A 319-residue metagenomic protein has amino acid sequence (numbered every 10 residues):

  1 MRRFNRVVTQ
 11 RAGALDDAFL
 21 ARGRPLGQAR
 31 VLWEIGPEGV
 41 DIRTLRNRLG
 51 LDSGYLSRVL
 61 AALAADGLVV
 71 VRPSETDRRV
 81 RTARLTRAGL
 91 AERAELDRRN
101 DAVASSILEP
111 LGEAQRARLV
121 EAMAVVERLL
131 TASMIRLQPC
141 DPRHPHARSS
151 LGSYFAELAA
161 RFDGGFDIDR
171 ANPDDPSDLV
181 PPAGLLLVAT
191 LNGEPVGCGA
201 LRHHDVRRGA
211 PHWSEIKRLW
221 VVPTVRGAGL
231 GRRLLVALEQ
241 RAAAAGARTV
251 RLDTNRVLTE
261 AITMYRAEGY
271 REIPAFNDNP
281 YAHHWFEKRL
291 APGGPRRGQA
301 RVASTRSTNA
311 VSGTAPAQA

Functional and structural regions predicted by a protein language model:
M1-L26, H146-L151: N-terminal leader segment of winged-helix/HTH proteins
A14-Y55, L60, D66-L68, D175-G184 (+4 more regions): N-terminal helix-turn-helix DNA-binding core of bacterial DNA-binding proteins
G39, E75-R99: Basic, amphipathic "hinge/linker" alpha-helix immediately C-terminal to the N-terminal HTH DNA-binding motif
R43-T44, W213, L235, R241-N255: Conserved GNAT acetyl-CoA-binding A-motif
L51, V225, G229-A237: Conserved acetyl-CoA pyrophosphate-binding loop and the N-cap/start of the following alpha-helix in GNAT-like
R84-R87, E121-P145, S149, P292-G298 (+2 more regions): Conserved N-terminal entry element of GNAT/NAT acetyltransferase domains
A132, P139-W213, K217, V222 (+4 more regions): Acetyl-CoA-dependent GNAT
P139-R143, R248-E268, P274-A319: C-terminal "cap" of GNAT-fold acetyltransferases
